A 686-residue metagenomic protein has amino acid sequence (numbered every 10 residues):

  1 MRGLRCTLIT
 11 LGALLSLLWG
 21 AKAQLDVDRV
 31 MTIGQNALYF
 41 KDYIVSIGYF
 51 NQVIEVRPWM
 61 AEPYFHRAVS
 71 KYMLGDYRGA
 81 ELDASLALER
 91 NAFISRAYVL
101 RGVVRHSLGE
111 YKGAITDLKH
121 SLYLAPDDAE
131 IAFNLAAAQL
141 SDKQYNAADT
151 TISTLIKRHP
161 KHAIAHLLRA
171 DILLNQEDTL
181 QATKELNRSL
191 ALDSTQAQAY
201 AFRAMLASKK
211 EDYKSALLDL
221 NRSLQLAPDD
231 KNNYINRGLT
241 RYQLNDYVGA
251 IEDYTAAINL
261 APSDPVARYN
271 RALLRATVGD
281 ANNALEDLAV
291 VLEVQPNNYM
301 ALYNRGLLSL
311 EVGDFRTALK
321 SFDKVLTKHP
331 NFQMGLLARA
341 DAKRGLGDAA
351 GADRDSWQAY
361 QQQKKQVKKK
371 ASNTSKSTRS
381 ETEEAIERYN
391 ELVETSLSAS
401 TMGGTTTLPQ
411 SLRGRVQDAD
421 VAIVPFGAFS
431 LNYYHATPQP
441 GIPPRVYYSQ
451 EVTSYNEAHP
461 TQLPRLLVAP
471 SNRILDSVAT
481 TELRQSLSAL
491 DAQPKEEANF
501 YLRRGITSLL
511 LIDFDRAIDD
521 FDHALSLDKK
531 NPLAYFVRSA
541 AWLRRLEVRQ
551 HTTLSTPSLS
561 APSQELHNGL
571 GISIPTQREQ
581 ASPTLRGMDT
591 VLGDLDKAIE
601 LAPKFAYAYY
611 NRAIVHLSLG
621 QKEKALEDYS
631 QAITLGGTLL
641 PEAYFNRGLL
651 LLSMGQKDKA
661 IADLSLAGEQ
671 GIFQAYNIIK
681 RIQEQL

Functional and structural regions predicted by a protein language model:
D26, M60, I94, D128 (+12 more regions): Residue-level recognition of tetratricopeptide repeat
Y39-F40, M73-L74, S107, S141-D142 (+12 more regions): Register position in tetratricopeptide repeats
Y43, F50, A84, L118 (+14 more regions): Hydrophobic/aromatic packing residues within the alpha-helices of TPR/SEL1-like helical repeat arrays
V56, R90, L124, R158-H159 (+12 more regions): Structural marker of alpha-solenoid helical repeat scaffolds
H66, L100, N134, L168 (+10 more regions): Canonical tetratricopeptide repeat
E311, K328-Y501, H551, S558-G587 (+1 more regions): Eukaryotic alpha-helical solenoid repeat scaffolds
